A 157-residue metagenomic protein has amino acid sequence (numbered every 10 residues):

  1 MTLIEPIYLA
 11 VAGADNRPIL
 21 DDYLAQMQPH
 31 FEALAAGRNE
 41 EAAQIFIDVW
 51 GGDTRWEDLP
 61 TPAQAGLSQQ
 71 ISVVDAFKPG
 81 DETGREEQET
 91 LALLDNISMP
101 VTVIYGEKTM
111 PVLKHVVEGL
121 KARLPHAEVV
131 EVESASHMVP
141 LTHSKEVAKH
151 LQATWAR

Functional and structural regions predicted by a protein language model:
M1-L34: Flexible "cap/lid" loop of the alpha/beta hydrolase fold
I7-Y8, V49, E107: Short, flexible active-site-adjacent loop segments at beta-strand->alpha-helix junctions, enriched in small/polar
G13-N16, R55-D58, V116: Short aromatic-enriched loop/helix-cap "lid" or pocket-rim segments at secondary-structure transitions that line
Y23, M27, A43-W50, V74 (+3 more regions): Hydrophobic alpha-helical core bundles mediating ligand binding, dimerization, or RNAP-core interactions
P29, E41, I45, V73 (+3 more regions): Alpha-helical elements of Rossmann-like donor-binding domains used by nucleotide-donor carbohydrate transfer enzymes
A36-A76: Conserved alpha/beta-hydrolase catalytic His-Asp/Glu region
A63-A122, E128-E131: Conserved serine/cysteine hydrolase catalytic core
E118, R123-R157: Catalytic active-site module of serine/aspartate enzymes centered on a nucleophile-bearing elbow/loop
